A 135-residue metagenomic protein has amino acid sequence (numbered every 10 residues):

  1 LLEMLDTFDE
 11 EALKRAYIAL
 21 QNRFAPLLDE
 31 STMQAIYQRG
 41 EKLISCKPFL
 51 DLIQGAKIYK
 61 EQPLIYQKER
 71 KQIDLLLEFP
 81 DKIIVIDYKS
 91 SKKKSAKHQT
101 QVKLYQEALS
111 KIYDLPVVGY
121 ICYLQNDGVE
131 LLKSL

Functional and structural regions predicted by a protein language model:
L1-Y66: A non-catalytic, helix-rich entry segment at domain boundaries
Q67-L135: Mg2+/Mn2+-dependent nuclease catalytic core
